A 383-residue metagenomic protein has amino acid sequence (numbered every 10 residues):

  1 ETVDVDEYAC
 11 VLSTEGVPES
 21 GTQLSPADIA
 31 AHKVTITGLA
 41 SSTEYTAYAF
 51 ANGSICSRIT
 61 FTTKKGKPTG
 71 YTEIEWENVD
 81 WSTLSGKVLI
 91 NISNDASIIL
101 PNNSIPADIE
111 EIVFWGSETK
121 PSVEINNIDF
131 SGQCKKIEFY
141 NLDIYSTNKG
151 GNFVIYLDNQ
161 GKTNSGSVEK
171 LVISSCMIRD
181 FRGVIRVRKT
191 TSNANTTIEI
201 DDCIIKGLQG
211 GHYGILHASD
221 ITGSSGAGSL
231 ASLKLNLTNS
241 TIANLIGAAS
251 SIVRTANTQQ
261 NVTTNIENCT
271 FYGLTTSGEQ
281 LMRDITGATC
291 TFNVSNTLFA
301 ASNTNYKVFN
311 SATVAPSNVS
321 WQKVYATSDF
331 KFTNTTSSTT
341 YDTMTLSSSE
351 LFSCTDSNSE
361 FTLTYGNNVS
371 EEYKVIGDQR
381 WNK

Functional and structural regions predicted by a protein language model:
E1-D4: Conserved aromatic anchor
E7-A40: Recognizes extended acidic, P/S/T-rich segments that occur within or adjacent to Ig-like beta-sandwich modules
T14-V17, G53-I55, E118, N303: Solvent-exposed strand-loop boundary residues in beta-sheet-rich modules
L24-S25, D95, G377: Helix N-terminus capping/helix-initiation residues
S41, N52-P68: Extracellular fibronectin type III
T43-A49: Short beta-strand segments enriched for Tyr within beta-sheet-rich domains, predominantly fibronectin type III
F50, K64-P106, E372-Y373, W381: Acidic Gly/Asp/Thr-rich repetitive segments characteristic of extracellular carbohydrate-active and adhesion proteins
N103-K383: Extracellular beta-rich repeat passengers
